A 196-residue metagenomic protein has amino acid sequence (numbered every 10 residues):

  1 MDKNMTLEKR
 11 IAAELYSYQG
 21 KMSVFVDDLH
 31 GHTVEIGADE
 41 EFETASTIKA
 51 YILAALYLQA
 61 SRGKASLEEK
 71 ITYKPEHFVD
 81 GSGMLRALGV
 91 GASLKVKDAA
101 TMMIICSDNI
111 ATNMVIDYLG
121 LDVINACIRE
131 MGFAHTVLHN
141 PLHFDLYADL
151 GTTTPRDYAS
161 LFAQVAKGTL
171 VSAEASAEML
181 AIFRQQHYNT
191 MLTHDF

Functional and structural regions predicted by a protein language model:
M1-E43: Beta-lactamase-like hydrolase cores
K21, M114-L170: Mid-domain, small-residue-enriched loop/turn segments at the edges of structured enzyme/sensor domains
I36-E43, G89, A100, Y147-A148: A short glycine/serine-rich beta->alpha loop
E43-I71: Active-site SXXK
R62-A87: Short, glycine/proline-biased beta-turn/loop segments that scaffold the active-site neighborhood
V79-N113, G151: Conserved catalytic neighborhood of penicillin-recognizing serine enzymes
A163-F196: Conserved active-site loop region of the serine DD-peptidase/beta-lactamase
